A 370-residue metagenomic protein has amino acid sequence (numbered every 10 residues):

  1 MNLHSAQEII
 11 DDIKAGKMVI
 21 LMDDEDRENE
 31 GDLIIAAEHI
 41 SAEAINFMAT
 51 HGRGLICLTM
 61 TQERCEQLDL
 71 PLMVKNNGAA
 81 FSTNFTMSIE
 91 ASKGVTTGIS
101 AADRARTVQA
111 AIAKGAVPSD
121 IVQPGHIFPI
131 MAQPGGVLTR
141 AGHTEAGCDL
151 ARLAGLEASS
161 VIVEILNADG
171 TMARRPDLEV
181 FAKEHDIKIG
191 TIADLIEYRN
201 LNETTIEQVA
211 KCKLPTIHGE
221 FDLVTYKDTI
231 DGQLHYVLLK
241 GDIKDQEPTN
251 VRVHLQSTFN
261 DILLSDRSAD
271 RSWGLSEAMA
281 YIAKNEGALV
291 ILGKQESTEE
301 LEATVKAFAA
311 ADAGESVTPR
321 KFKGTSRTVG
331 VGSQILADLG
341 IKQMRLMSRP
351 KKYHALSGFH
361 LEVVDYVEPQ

Functional and structural regions predicted by a protein language model:
M1-Q370: Catalytic domains of riboflavin
